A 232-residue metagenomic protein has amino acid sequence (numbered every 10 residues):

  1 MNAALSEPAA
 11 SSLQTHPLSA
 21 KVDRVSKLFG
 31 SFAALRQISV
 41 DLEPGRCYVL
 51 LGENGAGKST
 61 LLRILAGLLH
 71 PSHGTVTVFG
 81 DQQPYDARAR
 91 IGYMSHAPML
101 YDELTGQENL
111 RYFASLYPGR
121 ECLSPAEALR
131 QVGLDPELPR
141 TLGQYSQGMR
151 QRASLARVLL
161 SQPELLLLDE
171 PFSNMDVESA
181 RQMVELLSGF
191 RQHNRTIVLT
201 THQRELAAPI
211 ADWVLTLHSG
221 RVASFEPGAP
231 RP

Functional and structural regions predicted by a protein language model:
A66: Helix-to-loop junction immediately C-terminal to a conserved catalytic motif
G74-A87: Conserved ABC transporter NBD signature motif
R111, C122-E137: Conserved ABC ATPase "signature" region
L166-D169: Catalytic Walker B motif of ABC-type/P-loop ATPase nucleotide-binding domains
V177-S179: Helix N-cap at the start of a conserved alpha-helix in ABC-type nucleotide-binding domains
T201-H202: H-loop/switch region of ABC-family ATPase nucleotide-binding domains
